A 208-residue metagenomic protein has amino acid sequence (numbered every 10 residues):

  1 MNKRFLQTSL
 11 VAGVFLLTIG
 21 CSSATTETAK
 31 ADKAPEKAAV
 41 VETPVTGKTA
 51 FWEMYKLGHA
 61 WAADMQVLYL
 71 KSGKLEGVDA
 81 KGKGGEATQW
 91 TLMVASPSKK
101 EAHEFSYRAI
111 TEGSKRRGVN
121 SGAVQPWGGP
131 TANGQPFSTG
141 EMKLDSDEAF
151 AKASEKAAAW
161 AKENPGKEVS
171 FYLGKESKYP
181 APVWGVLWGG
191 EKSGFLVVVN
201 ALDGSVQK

Functional and structural regions predicted by a protein language model:
M1-I19: Sec-dependent bacterial lipoprotein signal peptides
C21-K208: Long, terminal "pre-/pro-" and other extracytoplasmic accessory regions that lie outside the mature folded/catalytic
